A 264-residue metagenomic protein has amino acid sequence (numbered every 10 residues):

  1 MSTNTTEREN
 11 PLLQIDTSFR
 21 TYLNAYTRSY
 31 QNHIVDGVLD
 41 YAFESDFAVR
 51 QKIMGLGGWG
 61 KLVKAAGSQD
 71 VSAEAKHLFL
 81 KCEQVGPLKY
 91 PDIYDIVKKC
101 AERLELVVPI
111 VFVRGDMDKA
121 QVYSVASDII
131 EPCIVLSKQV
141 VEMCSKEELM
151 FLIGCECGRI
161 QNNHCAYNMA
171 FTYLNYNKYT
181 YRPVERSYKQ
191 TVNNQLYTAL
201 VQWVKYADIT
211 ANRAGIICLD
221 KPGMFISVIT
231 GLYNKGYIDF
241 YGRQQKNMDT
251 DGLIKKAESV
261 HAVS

Functional and structural regions predicted by a protein language model:
M1-V125, I130, Y197-T198, G236-D239: Hydrophobic or amphipathic, alpha-helical segments that drive membrane association/targeting
K52-D70, A170-A199, K255-E258: Alpha-helical membrane-targeting segments
L88, V135-F151, Q202: Short pre-active-site segment immediately N-terminal to the catalytic Zn-binding motif
L88-Y94, C100-E105, P183-L253: Short helix/loop segments within enzyme catalytic domains that coordinate or immediately flank catalytic cofactors
V97, L136, C155, A211 (+1 more regions): Divalent metal-coordination and catalytic microenvironments
C144, I153-N162, T210, A214: Active-site His/Glu-centered metal-binding helix of metallohydrolases
E156-N177: Catalytic Zn2+-binding segment of zinc metalloproteases
D249-S264: Short, intrinsically disordered, charge-balanced linker/junction segments flanking boundaries in proteins
